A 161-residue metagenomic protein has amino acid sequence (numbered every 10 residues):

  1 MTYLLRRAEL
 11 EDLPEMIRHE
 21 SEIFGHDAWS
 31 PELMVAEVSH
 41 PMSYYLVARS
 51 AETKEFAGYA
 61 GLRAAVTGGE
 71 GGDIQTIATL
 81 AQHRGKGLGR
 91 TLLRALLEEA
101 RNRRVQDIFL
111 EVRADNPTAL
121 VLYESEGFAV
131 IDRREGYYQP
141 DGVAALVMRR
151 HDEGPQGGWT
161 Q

Functional and structural regions predicted by a protein language model:
Y3, R7-R84, L93-E99, R103 (+1 more regions): Acetyl-CoA-dependent GNAT
F24, Y59, H83, L122 (+2 more regions): Conserved hydrophobic/aromatic "anchor" residues that stabilize well-ordered secondary structure elements
L80, R84, E111-R113, P140: Residue-level recognition of the GNAT/N-acetyltransferase active site
G87, R104, G127: Short glycine-rich hinge loops at helix-strand junctions in the catalytic core of two-component histidine kinases
G89, L93, N116-A119, G136-D141: Short glycine/proline-centered loop/turn elements that form peptide/ligand docking sites
A100-E111, R134: Conserved GNAT acetyl-CoA-binding A-motif
E111, E124, A129-L146: Conserved catalytic-core motifs of GNAT/GCN5-like acyltransferases
